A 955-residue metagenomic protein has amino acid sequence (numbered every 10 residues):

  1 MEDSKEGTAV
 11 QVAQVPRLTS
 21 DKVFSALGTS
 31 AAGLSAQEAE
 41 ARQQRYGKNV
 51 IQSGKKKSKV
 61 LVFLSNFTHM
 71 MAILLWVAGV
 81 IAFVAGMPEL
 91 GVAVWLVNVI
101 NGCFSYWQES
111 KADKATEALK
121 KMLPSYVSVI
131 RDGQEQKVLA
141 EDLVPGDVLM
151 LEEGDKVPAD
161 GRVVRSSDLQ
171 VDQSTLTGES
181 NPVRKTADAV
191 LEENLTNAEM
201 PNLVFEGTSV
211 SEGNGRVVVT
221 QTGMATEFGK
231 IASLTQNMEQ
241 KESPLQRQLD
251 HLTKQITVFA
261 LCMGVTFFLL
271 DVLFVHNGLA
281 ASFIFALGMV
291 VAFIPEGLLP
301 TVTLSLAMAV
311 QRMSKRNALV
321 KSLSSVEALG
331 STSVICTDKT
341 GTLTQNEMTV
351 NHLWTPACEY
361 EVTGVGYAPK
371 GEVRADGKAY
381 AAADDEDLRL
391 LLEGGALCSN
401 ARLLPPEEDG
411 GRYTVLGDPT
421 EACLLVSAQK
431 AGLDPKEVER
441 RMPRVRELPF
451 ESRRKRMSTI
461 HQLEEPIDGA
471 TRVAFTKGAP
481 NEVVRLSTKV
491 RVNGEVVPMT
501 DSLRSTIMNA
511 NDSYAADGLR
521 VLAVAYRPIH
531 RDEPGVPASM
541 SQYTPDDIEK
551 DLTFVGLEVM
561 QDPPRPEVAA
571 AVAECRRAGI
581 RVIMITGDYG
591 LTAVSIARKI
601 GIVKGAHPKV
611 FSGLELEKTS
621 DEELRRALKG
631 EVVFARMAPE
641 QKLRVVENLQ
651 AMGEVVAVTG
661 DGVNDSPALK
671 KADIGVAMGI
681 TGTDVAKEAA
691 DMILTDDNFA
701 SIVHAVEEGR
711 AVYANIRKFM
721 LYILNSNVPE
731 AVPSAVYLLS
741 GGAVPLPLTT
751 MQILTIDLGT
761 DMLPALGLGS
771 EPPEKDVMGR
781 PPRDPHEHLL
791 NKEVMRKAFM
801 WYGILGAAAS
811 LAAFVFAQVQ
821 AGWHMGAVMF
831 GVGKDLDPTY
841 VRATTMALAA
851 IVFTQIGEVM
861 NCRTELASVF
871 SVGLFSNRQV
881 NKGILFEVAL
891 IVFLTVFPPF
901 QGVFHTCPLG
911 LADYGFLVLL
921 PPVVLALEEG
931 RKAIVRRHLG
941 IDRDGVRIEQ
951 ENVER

Functional and structural regions predicted by a protein language model:
M1-P782, H786-L790, I804, L848 (+1 more regions): Conserved cytosolic headpiece of P-type ATPases
T760, R842-V859: Generic alpha-helical transmembrane segments
H786-L805, G833-M846: Membrane-water interface at loop-to-transmembrane-helix junctions
A798-A813, F853: Alpha-helical transmembrane segments of multi-pass integral membrane proteins
L811-V828, V896-Q901: Membrane-helix interface motif
A821-P838, P908: Membrane-interfacial helical/loop segments at transmembrane boundaries in membrane proteins
C862: A C-terminal functional module that forms or caps the active site or interfaces directly with catalytic machinery
